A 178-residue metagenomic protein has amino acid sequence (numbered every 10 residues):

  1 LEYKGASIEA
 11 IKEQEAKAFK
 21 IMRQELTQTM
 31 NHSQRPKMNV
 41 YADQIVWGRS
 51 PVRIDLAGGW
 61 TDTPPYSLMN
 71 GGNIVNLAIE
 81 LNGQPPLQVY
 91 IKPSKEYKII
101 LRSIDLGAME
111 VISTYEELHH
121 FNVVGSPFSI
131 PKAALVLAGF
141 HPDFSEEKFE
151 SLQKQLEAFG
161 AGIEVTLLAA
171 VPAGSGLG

Functional and structural regions predicted by a protein language model:
L1-G178: ATP-binding N-lobe of GHMP and related small-molecule kinases
